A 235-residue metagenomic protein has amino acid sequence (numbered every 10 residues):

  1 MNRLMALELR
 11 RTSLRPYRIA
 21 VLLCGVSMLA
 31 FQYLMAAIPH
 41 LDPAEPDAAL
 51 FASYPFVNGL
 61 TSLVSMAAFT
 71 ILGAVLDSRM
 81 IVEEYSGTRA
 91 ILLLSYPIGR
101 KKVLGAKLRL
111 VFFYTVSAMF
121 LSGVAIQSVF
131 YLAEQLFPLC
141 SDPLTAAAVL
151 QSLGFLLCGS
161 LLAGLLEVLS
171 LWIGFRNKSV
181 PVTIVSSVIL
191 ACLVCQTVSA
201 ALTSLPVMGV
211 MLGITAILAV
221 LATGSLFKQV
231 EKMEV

Functional and structural regions predicted by a protein language model:
M1-G25: Aromatic- and glycine-rich beta-strand/loop motifs that create alpha-glucan
M5-S13, I217-V235: Junction motif at the cytosolic side of a transmembrane helix
P16-I19, G99-R100, L104-L108, S179-I184 (+1 more regions): Membrane-helix interface segments
V21-M28, P181-V194, M211: Central hydrophobic cores of alpha-helical transmembrane segments in multi-pass integral membrane proteins
A30, V168-W172, C192, Q196: Alpha-helical transmembrane segments of multipass membrane proteins
Q32-L41, P46-V75, A106-L171: Secretory targeting signals
M80-F112: Helix-loop-helix units of permease transmembrane domains in multi-pass membrane transporters, especially ABC
N177, V182-I184, C195-G213: Extracellular/periplasmic helix-loop-helix junctions in multi-pass membrane proteins
